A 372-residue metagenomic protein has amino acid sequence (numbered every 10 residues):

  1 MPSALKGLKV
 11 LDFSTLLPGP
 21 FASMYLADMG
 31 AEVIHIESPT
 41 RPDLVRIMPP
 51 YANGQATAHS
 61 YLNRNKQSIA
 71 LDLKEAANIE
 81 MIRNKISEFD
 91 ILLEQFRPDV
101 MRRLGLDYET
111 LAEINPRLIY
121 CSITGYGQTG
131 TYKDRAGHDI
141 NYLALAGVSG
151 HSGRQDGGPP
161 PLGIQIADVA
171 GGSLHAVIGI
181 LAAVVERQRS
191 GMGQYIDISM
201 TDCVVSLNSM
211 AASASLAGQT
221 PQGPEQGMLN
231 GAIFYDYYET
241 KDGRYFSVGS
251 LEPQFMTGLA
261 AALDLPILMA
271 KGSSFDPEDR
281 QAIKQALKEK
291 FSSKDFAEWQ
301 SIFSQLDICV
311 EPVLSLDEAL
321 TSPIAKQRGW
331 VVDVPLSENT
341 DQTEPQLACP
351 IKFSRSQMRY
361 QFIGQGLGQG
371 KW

Functional and structural regions predicted by a protein language model:
M1-G179, A183-R189, F362, G366 (+1 more regions): N-terminal helix-loop segment corresponding to the beta1-alpha1 unit of nucleotide/adenylate-binding folds
P2, L336-W372: Flexible, small-/acidic-enriched active-site or ligand-binding loops
T40, Y126-G127, M200-V205, D242-R244 (+2 more regions): Glycine-rich beta-alpha junction loops
H59, E225-N230, D236, D341-P345 (+1 more regions): Short Gly/Pro-enriched turn/cap motifs at secondary-structure boundaries
Q128, D156-A167, Q188-V204, G223-N230 (+1 more regions): Conserved Rossmann-fold dehydrogenase catalytic segment
A146, G172-G193, S206, M210-A217 (+1 more regions): Oxidoreductase and adenylate-handling cofactor-binding alpha/beta cores
L229, I233-L306, V310: Aromatic-enriched alpha-helical interface/lid elements that frame and gate functional surfaces
S304-R328: Conserved PLP cofactor-binding pocket of PLP-dependent enzymes
